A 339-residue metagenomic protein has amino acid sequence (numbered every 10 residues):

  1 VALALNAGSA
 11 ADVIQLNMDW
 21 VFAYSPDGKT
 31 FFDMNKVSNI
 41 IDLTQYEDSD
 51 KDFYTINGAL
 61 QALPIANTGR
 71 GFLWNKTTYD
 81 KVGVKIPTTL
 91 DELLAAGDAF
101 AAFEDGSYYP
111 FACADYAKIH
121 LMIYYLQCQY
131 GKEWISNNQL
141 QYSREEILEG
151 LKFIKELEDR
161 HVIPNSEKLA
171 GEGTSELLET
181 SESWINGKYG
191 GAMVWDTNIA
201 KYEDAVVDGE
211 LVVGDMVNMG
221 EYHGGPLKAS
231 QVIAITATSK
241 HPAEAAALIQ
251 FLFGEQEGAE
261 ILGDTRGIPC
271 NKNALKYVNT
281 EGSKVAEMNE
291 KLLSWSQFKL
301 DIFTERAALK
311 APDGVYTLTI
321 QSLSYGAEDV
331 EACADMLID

Functional and structural regions predicted by a protein language model:
V1-Y46, T77, K81-T88, E182-G191 (+1 more regions): Extracytoplasmic "Venus flytrap"/periplasmic binding protein-like
L3-A4, A10-D12, I41-T78, Y109-P110 (+2 more regions): A structural signal for short loop-to-beta-strand junctions that line the ligand-binding cleft of periplasmic/secreted
N17-R70, K85, E146, D208 (+3 more regions): Hinge/lid segment of periplasmic solute-binding proteins
D19, L90-L94, E167-I185: Short helix-initiation/N-cap motifs at beta->coil->alpha
I56-N57, Q61-I65, R70, L94-L148 (+2 more regions): Extracytoplasmic/periplasmic solute-binding protein
L60, K81, R160, D204-P269 (+1 more regions): Extracytoplasmic/periplasmic substrate-recognition and gating elements
G97-D98, Q139-E172, E203, M216: Glycine-centered hinge/linker elements that transmit conformational signals in sensory and ligand-binding systems
G214, G263-S322: Long, aromatic- and glycine/proline-rich binding clefts that accommodate carbohydrate-like moieties
